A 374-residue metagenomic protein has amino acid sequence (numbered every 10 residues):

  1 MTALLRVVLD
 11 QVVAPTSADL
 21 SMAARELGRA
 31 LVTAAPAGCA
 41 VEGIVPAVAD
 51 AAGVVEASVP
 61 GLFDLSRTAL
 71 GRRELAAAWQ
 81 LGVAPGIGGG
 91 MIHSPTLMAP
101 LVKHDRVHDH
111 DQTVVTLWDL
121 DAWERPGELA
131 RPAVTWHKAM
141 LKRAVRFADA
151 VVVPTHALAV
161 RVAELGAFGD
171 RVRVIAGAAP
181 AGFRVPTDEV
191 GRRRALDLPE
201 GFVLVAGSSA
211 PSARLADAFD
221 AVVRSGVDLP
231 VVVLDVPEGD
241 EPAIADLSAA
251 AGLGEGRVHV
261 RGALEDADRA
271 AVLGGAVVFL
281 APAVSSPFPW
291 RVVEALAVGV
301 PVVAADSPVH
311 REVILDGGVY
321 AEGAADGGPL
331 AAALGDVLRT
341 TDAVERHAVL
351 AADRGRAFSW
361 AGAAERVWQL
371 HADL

Functional and structural regions predicted by a protein language model:
M1-L374: Carbohydrate transferase catalytic cores enriched for Leloir-type hexosyltransferases
